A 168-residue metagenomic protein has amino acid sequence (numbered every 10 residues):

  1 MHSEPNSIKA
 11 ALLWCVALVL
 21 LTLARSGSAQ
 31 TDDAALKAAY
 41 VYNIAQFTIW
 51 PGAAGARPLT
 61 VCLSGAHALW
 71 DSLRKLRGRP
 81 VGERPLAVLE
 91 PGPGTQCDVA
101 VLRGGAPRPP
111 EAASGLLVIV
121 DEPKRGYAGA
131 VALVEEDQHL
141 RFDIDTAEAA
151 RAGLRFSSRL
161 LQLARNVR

Functional and structural regions predicted by a protein language model:
H2-R168: Short hydrophobic alpha-helices and adjacent helix-cap/hinge residues
